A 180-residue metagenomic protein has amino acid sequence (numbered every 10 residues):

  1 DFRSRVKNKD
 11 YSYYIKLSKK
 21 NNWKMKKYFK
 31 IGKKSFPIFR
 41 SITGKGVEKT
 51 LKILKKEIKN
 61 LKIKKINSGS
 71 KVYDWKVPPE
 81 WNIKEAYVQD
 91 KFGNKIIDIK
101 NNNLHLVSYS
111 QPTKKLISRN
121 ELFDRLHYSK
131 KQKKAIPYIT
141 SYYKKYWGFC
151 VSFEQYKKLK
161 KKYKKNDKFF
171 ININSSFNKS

Functional and structural regions predicted by a protein language model:
D1-S180: N-terminal hydrophobic/helix-forming segments and targeting peptides
